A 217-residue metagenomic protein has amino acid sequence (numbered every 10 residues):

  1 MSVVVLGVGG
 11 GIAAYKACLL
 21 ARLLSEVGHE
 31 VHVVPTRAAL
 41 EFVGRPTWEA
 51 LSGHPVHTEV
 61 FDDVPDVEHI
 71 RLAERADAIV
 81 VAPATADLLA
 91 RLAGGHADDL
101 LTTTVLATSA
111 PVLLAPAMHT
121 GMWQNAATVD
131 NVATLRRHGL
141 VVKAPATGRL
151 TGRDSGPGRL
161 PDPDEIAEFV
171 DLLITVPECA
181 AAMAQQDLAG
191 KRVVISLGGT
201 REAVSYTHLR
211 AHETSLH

Functional and structural regions predicted by a protein language model:
V8, I12-L19, D87-T102, E202-Y206: Short glycine/serine/threonine-rich phosphate/pyrophosphate-binding segments that cradle anionic phosphate groups
G11-I12, A39, F61-D62, A84-L89 (+3 more regions): Short glycine-rich anion-binding loops that position phosphate/pyrophosphate groups of nucleotides and phosphorylated
E30-A38, L114-P116: Short internal beta-strands
P46, A50-R91: Glycine-rich oxoanion-binding loops at beta->alpha junctions
E68-R71, A76, T85-A127: Active-site and donor-binding regions of nucleotide-sugar-utilizing enzymes
P111-A146, P157-F169: Short, glycine-/small-residue-rich phosphate/pyrophosphate-handling segment
A146-V194: Glycine-rich phosphate/pyrophosphate-binding loop and the adjoining helix
T207-T214: Conserved small/polar residues in nucleotide/adenosyl-binding loops
